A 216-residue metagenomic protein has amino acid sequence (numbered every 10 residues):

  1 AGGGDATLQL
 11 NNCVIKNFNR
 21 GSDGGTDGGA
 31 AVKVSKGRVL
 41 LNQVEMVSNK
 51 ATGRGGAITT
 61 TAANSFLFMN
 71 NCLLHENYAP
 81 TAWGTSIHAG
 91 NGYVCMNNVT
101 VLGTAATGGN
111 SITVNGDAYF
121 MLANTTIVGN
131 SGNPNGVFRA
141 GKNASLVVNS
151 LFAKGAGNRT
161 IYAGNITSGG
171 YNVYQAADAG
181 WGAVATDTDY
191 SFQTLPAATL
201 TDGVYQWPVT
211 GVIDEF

Functional and structural regions predicted by a protein language model:
A1-G2, L8-N19: Right-handed parallel beta-helix/beta-spiral solenoid domain characteristic of secreted/periplasmic
Q9-N12, T26-F216: Predominantly extracellular beta-rich ligand-binding scaffolds that present long acidic/polar faces for carbohydrate
